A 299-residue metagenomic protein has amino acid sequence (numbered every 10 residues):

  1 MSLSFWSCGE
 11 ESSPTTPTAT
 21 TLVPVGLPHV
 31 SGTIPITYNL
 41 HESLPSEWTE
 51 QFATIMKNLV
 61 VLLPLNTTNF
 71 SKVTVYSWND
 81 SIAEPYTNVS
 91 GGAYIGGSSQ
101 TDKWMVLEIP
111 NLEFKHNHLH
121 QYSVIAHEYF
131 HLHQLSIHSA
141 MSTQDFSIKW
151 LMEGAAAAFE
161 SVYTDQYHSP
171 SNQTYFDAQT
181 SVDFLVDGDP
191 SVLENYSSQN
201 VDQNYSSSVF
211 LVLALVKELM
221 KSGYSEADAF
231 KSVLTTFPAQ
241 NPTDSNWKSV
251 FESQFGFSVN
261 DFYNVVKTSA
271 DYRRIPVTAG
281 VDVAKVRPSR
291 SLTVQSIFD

Functional and structural regions predicted by a protein language model:
M1-I34, R287-F298: Bacterial Sec-dependent N-terminal signal peptides
T18-L40, D177-S191: Glycine/serine-rich loop-strand microenvironments at binding/catalytic pocket rims
G26-M141: Juxtacatalytic substrate-recognition/specificity segment
W48-I55, L59, Q121, I125 (+9 more regions): Stable alpha-helical elements in mature extracytoplasmic
V61-F70, S169, M220-A227: Surface-exposed helix-capping loop/turn segments at secondary-structure junctions
V73-S77, V233-P238: Extended hydrophobic secondary-structure segments that form protein cores and membrane-embedded regions
A140-F210, E218-Y224, T235-F298: Acidic/His/Gly-enriched intrinsically disordered linker/tail segments that often contain short helix/coil "MoRF-like"
